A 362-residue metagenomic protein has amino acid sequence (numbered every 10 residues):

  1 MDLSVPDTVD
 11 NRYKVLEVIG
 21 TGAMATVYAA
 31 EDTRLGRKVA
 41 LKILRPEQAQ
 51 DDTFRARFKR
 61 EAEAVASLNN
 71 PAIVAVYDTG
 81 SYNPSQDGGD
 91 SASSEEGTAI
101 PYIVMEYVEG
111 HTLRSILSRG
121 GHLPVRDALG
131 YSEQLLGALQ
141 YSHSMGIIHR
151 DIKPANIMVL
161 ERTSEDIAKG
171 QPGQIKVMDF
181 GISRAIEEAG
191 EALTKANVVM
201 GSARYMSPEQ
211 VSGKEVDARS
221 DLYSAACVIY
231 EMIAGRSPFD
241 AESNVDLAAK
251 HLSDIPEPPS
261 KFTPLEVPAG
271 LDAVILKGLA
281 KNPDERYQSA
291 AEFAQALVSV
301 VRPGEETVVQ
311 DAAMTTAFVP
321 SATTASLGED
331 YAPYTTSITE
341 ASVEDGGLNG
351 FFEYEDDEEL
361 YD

Functional and structural regions predicted by a protein language model:
V15-G22, V27: Protein kinase glycine-rich loop
R45-S67: AlphaC helix of the eukaryotic protein kinase fold
Q50-T53, Q86, T98-A99, L160-E215: Activation segment of protein kinases
T79: Activation-segment/catalytic-loop signature of the eukaryotic protein kinase fold
D87-D90, E96-T112, I116: Conserved short submotifs of the Hanks-type protein kinase catalytic core that shape the nucleotide-binding pocket
Y131-S132: Activation segment signature within eukaryotic-like protein kinase domains
L135-I147: Protein kinase catalytic-loop region centered on the HRD/HxD motif
R204-E306: C-terminal lobe helix-coil module of Hanks-type protein kinase domains
